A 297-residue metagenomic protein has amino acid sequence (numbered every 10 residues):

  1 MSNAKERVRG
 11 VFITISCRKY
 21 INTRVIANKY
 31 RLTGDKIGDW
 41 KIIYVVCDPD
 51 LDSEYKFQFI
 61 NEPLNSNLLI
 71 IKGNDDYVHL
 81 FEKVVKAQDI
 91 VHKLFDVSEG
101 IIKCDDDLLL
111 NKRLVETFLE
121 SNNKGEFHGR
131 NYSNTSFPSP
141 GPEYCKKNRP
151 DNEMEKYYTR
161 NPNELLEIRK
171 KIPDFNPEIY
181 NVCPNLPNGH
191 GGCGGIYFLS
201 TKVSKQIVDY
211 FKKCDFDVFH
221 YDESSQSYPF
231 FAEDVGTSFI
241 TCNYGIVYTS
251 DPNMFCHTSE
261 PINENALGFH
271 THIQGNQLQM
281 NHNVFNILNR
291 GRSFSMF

Functional and structural regions predicted by a protein language model:
M1-N22: N-proximal low-complexity "stem/linker" segments adjacent to membrane-targeting elements
R7-G10, I37-K41, V97-E99, N123-F127 (+1 more regions): Loop/turn elements at helix/coil->beta-strand transitions in domains of secreted/extracellular proteins
F12-I15, I42, G194-F198: Conserved, well-structured core segments
I26-K29, I90, L94, G100 (+3 more regions): Alpha-helical recognition domains of nuclear gene-regulatory proteins
I26-W40: Short, acidic, metal-binding catalytic loop of nucleotide-sugar glycosyltransferases
V45-E99, K112: Active-site-proximal specificity loops/subdomain of glycosyltransferases
F81, C104, L108-F239: Conserved catalytic core of nucleotide-sugar-dependent glycosyltransferases
P177-L186, T201, K212-F297: C-terminal catalytic/acceptor-binding lobe
